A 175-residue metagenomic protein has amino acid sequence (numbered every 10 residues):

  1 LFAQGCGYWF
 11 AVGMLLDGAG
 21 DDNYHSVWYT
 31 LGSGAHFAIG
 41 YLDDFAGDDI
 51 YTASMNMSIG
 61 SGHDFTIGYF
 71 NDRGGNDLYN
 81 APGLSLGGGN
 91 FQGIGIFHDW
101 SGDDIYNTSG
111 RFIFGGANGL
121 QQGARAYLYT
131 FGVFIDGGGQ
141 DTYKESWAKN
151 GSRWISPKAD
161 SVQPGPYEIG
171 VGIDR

Functional and structural regions predicted by a protein language model:
L1, H98-R175: Long terminal segments
L1-F2, F10, M14, Y24 (+10 more regions): Tyrosine-centered aromatic motifs in long, intrinsically disordered, low-complexity repeat arrays
F2-G7, W28-G34, N56-G62, G83-G89 (+2 more regions): Tandem-repeat/low-complexity and Cys-motif detector
V12-G18, G34-F45, G62-R73, G89-W100 (+2 more regions): Well-ordered beta-strand segments characteristic of repetitive beta-sheet solenoids
G20-H25, T30-L31, G47-T52, M57-S58 (+6 more regions): Extracellular beta-strand scaffolds
